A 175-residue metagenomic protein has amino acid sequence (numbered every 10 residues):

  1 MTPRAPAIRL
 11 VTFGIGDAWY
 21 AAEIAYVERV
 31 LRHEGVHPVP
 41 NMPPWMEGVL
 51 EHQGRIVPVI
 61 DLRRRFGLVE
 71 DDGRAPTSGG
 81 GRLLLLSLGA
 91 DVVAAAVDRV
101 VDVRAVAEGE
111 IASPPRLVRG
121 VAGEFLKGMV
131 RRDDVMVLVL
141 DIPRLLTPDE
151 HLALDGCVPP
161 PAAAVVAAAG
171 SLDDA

Functional and structural regions predicted by a protein language model:
M1-A175: An acidic, low-aromatic, low-complexity terminal/linker signal
